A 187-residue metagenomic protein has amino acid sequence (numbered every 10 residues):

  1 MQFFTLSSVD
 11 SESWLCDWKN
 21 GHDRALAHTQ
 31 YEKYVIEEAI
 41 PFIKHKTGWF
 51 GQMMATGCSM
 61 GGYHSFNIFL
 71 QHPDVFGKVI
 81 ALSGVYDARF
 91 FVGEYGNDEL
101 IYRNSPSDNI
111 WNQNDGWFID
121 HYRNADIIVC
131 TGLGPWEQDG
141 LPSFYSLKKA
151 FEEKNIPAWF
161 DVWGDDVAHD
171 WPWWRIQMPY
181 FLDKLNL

Functional and structural regions predicted by a protein language model:
M1-L187: Non-catalytic cap/lid and distal C-terminal segments of serine-dependent acyl enzymes
